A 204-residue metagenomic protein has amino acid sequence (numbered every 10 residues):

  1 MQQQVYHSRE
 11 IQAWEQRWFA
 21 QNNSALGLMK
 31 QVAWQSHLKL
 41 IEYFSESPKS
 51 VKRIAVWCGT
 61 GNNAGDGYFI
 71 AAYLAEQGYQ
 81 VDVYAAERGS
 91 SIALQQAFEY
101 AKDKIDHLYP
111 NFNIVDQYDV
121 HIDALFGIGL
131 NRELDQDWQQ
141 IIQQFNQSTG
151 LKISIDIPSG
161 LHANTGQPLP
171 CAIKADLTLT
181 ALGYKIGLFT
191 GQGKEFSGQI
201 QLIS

Functional and structural regions predicted by a protein language model:
M1-S50: Positively charged, low-complexity intrinsically disordered leader regions
Q2-Y6, A13, W18, Y118-S204: YjeF_N-associated NAD(P)HX repair module
Y6-R9, N23-Q35, N62-G65, Q96 (+4 more regions): Conserved active-site and cofactor/substrate-binding residues in soluble primary-metabolism enzymes
L38-L125, E133-I155: Nucleotide and nucleotide-moiety/phosphate-recognizing core
